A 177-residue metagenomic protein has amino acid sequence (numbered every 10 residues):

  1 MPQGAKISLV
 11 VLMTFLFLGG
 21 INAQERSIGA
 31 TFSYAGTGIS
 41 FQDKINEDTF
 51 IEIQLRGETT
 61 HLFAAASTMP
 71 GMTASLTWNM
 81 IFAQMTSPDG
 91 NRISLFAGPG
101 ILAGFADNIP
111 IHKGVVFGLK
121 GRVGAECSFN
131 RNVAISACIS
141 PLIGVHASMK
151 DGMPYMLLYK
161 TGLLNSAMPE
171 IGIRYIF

Functional and structural regions predicted by a protein language model:
M1-L9: Bacterial N-terminal signal peptides that target proteins for export
S8-F17: Bacterial N-terminal signal peptides
L18-E25: Sec/Tat signal peptide C-region and signal peptidase I cleavage site
E25-F41: Short N-terminal segments immediately surrounding and downstream of signal-peptide cleavage
T37-G38, D43, L55-G57, L62-F63 (+4 more regions): Outer-membrane beta-barrel domain signature
I45-V133, R174: Gram-negative (and chloroplast) outer-membrane scaffold detector with strong preference for beta-barrel transmembrane
S75-L76, L163-F177: Outer-membrane beta-barrel "beta-signal"
G114-V116, G152-Y159: Flexible, surface-exposed loop regions and adjacent strand-edge segments of Gram-negative outer-membrane beta-barrel
